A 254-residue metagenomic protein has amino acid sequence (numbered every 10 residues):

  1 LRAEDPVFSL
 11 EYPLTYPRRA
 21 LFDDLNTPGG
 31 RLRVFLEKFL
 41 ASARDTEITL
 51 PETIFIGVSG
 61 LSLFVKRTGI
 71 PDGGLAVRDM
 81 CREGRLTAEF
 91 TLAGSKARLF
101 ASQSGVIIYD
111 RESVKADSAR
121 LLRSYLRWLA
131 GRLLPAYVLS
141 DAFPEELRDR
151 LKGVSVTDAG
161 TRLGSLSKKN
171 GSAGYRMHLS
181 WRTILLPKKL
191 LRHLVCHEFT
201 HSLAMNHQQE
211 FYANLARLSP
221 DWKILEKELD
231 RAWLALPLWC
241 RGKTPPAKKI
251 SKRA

Functional and structural regions predicted by a protein language model:
L1-H193, S202-A254: Active-site-proximal or metal-binding-adjacent scaffold patches in catalytic folds
E198: Walker B catalytic acidic pair
